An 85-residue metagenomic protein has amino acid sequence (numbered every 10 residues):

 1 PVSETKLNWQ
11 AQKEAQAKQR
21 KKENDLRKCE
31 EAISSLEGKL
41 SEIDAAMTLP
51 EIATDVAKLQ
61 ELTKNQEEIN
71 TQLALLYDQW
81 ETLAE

Functional and structural regions predicted by a protein language model:
P1-E85: Charged, heptad-repeat coiled-coil alpha-helices that serve as long linker/dimerization "arms" in large NTP-dependent
